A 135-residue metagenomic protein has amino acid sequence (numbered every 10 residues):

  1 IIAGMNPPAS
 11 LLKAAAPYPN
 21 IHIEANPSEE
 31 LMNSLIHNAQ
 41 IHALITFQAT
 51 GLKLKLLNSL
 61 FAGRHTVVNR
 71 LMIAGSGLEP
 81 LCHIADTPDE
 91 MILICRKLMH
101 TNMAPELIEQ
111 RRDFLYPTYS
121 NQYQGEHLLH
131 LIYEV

Functional and structural regions predicted by a protein language model:
G4-S34: Nucleotide-activated donor-binding/catalytic signature segment of Leloir-type glycosyltransferases, i.e., the conserved
E29-N33, L56, M91: Acidic, amphipathic alpha-helical patches
I36-G51, A62-R64: Acidic donor-binding loop of glycosyltransferase active sites
L52, V68-R70, D86: Conserved acidic donor-binding loop of glycosyltransferase catalytic domains
K55-N69: Short hydrophobic beta-strand element within catalytic cores of glycosyltransferases and related nucleotide-activated
R70-I84: Short acidic/histidine- and often glycine-rich active-site loop of Leloir-type glycosyltransferases that engages
L81-E106: C-terminal "capping" alpha-helix adjacent to the active site of nucleotide-linked donor transferases in cell-envelope
N102-E134: A charged, aromatic-enriched C-terminal amphipathic alpha-helix characteristic of glycosyltransferases across folds
